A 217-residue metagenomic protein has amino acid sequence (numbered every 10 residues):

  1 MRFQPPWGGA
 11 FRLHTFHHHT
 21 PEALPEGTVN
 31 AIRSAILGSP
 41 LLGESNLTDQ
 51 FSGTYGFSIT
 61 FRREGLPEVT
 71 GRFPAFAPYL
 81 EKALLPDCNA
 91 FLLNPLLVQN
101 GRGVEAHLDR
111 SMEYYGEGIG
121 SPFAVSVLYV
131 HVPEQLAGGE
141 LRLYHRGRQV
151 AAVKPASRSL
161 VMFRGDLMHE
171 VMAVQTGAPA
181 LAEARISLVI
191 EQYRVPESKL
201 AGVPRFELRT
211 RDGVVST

Functional and structural regions predicted by a protein language model:
M1-R2, T217: Accessible peptide chain termini
R2-N94, G103: Non-heme Fe(II)/2-oxoglutarate
L66, G147, D212-G213: Intrinsic-disorder/low-complexity loop/linker signature
L85-A173, L181-F206: Catalytic core of non-heme Fe(II) oxygenases with the double-stranded beta-helix
R205-T217: Glycine- and charge-enriched low-complexity intrinsically disordered segments
